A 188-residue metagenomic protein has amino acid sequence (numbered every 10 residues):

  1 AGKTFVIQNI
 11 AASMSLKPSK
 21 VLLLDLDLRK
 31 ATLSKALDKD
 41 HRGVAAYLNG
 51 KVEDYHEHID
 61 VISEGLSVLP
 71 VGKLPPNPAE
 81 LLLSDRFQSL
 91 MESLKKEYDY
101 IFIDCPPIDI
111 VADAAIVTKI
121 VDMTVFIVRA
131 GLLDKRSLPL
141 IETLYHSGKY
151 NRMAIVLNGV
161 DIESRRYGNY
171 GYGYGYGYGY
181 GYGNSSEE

Functional and structural regions predicted by a protein language model:
A1-E188: P-loop NTP-binding module
